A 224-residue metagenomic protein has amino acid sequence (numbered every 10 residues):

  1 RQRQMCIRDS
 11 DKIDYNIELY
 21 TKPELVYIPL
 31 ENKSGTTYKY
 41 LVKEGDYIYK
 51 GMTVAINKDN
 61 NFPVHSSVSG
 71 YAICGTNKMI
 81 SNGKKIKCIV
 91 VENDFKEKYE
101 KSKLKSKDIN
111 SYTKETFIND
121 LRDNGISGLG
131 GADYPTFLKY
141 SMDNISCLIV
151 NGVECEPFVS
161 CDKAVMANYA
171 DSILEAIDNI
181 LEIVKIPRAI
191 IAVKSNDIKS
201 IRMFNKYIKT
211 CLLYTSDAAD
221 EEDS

Functional and structural regions predicted by a protein language model:
R1-Q4, R8-T37, L41, V90: N-terminal, Lys/Arg-enriched amphipathic/low-complexity engagement segments that precede the first folded domain
Q2-I7, Y214-S224: Single conserved hydrophobic/aromatic residue that forms the stacking wall/gate of nucleotide- or nucleobase-binding
Y38-Y47, G51: Short histidine-centered loop motifs in beta-beta connectors
I48, V54, A218-D220: Hydrophobic heptad-repeat coiled-coil signature
P63-S67: Small beta-strand-rich domains/subdomains or short beta-sheet motifs embedded in larger alpha/beta proteins
G70-A72: Conserved hydrophobic positions within beta-strands
G75-I80: Short, conserved beta-turn/loop elements at beta-strand boundaries and strand-helix junctions
K87-C88, E92-S216: Buried, small/hydrophobic-residue-enriched core segments of structured protein domains
